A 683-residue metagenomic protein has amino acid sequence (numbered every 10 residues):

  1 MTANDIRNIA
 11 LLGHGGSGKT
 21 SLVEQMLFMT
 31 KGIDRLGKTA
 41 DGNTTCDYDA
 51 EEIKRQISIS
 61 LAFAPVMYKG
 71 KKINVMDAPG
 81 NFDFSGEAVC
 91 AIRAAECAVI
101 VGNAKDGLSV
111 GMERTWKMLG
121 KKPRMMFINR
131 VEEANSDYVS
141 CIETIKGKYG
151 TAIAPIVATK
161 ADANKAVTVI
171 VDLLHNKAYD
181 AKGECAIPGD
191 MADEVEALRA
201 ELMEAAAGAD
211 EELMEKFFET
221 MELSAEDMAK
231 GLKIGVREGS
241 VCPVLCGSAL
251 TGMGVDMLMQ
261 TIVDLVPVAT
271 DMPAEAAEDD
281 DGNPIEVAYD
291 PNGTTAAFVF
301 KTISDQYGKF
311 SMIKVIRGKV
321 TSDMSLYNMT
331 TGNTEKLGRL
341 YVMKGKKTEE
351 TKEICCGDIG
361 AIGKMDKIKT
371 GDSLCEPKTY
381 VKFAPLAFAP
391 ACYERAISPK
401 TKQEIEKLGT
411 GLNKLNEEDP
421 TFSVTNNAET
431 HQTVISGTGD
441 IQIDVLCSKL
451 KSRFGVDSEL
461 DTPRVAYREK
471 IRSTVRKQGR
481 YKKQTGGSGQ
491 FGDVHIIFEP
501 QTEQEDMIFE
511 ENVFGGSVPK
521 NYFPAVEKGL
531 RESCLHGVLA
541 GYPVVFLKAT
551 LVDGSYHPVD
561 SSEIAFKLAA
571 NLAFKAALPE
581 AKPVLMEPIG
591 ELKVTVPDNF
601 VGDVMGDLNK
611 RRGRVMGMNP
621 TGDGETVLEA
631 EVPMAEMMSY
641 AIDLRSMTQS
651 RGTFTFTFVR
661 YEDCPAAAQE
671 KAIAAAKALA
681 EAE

Functional and structural regions predicted by a protein language model:
M1-E683: Structural and coupling elements of P-loop NTPases
